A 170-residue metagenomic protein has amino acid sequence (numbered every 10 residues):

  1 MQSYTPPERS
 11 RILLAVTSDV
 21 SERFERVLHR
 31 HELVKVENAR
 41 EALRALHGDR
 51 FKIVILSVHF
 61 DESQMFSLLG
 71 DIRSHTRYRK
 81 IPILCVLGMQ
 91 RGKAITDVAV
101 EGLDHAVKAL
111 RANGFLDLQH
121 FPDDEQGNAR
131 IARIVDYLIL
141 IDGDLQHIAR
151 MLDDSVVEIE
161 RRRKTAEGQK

Functional and structural regions predicted by a protein language model:
M1-R26, E32, F121-K170: Non-catalytic signal-transmission and effector/linker regions of two-component phosphorelay proteins
I12, I83-L84: Hydrophobic/aromatic residues located in beta-strands of well-ordered beta-sheets within soluble catalytic
A15-T17, N38, G88: Cofactor-binding loop segments of dinucleotide-utilizing enzymes, especially the Rossmann-like FAD- and NAD(P)+-binding
R23-V27, A45, A106: Alpha-helical interaction/dimerization surfaces of two-component signaling modules
E37, M89-Q146: Output/docking surface of receiver
E37-I53, S57-S63: Acidic, metal-coordinating helix/loop segments flanking the phosphotransfer/catalytic sites of two-component signaling
I55-K80, V86-G102: Conserved phosphotransfer microenvironments
